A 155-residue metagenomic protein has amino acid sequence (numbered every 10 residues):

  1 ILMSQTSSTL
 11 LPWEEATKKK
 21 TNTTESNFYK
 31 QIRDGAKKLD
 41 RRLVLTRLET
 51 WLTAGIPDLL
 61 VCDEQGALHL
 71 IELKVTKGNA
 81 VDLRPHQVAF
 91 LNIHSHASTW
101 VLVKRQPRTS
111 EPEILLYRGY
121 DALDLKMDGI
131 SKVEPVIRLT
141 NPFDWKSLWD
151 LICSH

Functional and structural regions predicted by a protein language model:
L2-T50, E64, H155: Acidic-basic catalytic patches of nuclease active cores, encompassing PD-(D/E)XK and other metal-cofactor nuclease
T6-E15, E134-H155: Charged phosphate-binding loop/patch that engages nucleotide di/tri-phosphates or the phosphate backbone of nucleic
R47, E72, V101-V103: Structural signal for conserved beta-strand scaffold positions within catalytic alpha/beta enzyme cores
G55: Beta-rich catalytic cores
L59-V61, A67-K77: Conserved catalytic cores of phosphodiester-cleaving nucleases, focusing on short active-site segments
T76-H94: Mg2+/Mn2+-dependent nuclease catalytic core
N92-D124: Nucleic-acid nuclease catalytic cores
